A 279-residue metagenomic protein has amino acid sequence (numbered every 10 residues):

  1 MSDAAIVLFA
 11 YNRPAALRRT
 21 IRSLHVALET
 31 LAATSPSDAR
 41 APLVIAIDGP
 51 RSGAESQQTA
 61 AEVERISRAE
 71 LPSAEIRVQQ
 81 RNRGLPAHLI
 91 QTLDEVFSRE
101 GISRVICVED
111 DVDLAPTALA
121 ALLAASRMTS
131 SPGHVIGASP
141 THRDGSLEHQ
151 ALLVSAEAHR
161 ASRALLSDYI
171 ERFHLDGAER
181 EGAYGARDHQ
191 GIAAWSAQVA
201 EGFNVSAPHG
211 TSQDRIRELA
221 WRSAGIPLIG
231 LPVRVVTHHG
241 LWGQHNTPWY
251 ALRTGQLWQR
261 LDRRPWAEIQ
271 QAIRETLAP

Functional and structural regions predicted by a protein language model:
M1-V108, V112-P279: Peripheral/terminal regions associated with large enzymatic or DNA-binding modules
